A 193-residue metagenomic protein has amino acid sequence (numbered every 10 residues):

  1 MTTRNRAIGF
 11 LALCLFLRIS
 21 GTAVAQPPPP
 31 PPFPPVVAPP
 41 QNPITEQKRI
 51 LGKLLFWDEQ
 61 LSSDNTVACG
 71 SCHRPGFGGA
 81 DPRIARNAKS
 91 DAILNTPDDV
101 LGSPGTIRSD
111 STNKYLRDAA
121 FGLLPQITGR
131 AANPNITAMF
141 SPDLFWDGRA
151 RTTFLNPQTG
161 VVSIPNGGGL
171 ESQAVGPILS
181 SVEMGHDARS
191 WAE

Functional and structural regions predicted by a protein language model:
M1-I8: N-terminal secretory signal peptides that target proteins for export/translocation
T3, G21-E193: Periplasmic c-type cytochrome electron-transfer domains
G9-S20: Bacterial N-terminal signal peptides
